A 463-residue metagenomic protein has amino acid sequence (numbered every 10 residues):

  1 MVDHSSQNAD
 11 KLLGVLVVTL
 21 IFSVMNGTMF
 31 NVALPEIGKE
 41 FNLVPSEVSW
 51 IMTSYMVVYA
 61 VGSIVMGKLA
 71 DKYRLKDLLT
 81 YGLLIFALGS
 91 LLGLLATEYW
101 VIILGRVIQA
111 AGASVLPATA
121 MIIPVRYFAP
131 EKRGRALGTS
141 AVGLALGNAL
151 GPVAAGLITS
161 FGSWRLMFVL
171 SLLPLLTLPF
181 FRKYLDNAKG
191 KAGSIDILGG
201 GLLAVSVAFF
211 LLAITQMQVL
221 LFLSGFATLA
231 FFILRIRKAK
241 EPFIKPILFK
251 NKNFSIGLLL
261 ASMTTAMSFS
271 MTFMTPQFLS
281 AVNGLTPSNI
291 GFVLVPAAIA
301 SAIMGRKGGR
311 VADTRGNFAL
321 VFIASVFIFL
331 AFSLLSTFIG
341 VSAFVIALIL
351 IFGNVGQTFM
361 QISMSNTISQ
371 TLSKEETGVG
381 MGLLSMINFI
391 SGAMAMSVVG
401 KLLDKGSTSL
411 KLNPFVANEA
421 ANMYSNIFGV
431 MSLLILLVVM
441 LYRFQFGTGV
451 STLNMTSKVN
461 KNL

Functional and structural regions predicted by a protein language model:
M1-N8, R443-L463: Intrinsic disorder in cytosolic terminal tails and internal cytosolic loops of multi-pass membrane transporters
D10-M25, F30-V32, P45, I51 (+5 more regions): 12-transmembrane solute porter fold
L20-S23, M52-Y55, Y59, F86 (+8 more regions): Structural signature of transmembrane alpha-helices in multi-pass secondary transporters
N31, P117-M121, T139, L144-G156 (+4 more regions): Glycine/proline-centered helix-kink
A33-V61, Y99: Extracellular/periplasmic helix-loop-helix junction of adjacent transmembrane segments in MFS-like secondary
K39-F41, S46, D71-K72, L94-T97 (+6 more regions): Membrane-helix boundary and inter-helical linker elements of multi-pass secondary transporters
M56, V61-G193: Helix-loop-helix hairpins in multi-pass membrane proteins, especially solute transporters
S160-L259: Hydrophobic transmembrane-helix bundles of small-molecule transporters
